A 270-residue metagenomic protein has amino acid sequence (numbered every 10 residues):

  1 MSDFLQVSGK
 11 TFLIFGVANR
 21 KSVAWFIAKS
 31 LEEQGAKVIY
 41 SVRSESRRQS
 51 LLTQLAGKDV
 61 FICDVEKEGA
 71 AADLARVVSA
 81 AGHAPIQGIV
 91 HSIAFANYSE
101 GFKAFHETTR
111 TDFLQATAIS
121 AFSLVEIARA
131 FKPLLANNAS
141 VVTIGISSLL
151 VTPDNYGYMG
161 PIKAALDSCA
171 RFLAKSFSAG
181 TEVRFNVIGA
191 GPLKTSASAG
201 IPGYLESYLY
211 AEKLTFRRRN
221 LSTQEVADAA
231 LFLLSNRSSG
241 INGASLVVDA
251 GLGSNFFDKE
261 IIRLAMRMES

Functional and structural regions predicted by a protein language model:
D3, T53, G180, A190-T215 (+1 more regions): A glycine/serine/threonine-rich, flexible loop-to-helix segment that serves as the NAD(P) cofactor-binding "lid"
D3-S41: Canonical Rossmann dinucleotide-binding motif of NAD(H)/NADP(H)-dependent dehydrogenases/reductases, specifically
G16-W25, A94-P133, N137-G180, G189-K194 (+3 more regions): Catalytic loop of short-chain dehydrogenase/reductase
C63-A72, R76-L114, P133, N155-Y158 (+2 more regions): Conserved mid-core segment of classical short-chain dehydrogenase/reductases
A75, L124, A128, A170-R171 (+2 more regions): Short-chain dehydrogenase/reductase
L134, R219-V248, G253-S254: C-terminal substrate-recognition "lid" of short-chain dehydrogenase/reductases
A179-R184, I241-G243: Short, small/polar-rich loop/turn modules that mediate ligand/substrate recognition or access, typified
R184-K194, L234, V247-D249: Conserved SDR Rossmann-fold cofactor-binding beta-strand/turn motif
